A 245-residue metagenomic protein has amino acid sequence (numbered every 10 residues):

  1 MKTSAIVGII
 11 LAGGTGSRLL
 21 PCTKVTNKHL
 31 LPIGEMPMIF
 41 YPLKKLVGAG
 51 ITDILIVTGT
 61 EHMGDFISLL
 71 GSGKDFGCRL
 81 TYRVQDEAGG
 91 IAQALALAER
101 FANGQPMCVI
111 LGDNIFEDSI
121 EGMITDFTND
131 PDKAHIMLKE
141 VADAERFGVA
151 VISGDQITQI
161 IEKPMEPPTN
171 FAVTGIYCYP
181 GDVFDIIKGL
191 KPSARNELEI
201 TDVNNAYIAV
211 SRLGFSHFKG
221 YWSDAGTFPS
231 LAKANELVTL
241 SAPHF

Functional and structural regions predicted by a protein language model:
M1-I10, R18-P21, P32, M36-I110 (+4 more regions): Conserved N-terminal catalytic core of the sugar/cofactor nucleotidyltransferase
K24-H29: Short alpha-helical oligomerization interface
L30, A150-I152, F215: A structural signal for short hydrophobic beta-strand segments in well-ordered beta-sheet cores
G71-G77, V151, A206-I208: Short, conserved catalytic or adaptor-binding loops enriched in Gly and charged residues
R83-Q85, M137, S216-F218: Conserved beta-strand termini and adjacent loop/short-helix elements that scaffold enzyme active sites in alpha/beta
C108, I124-T128, Q156-F245: Catalytic-core segments of class I nucleotidyltransferases/pyrophosphorylases that form NMP-activated intermediates
D118-R146: Conserved donor-nucleotide/metal-binding helix-loop-beta segment in metal-dependent transferases, i.e., the alpha-helix
R146-G148, I152-T158: Conserved catalytic core of nucleotide-sugar-dependent glycosyltransferases
